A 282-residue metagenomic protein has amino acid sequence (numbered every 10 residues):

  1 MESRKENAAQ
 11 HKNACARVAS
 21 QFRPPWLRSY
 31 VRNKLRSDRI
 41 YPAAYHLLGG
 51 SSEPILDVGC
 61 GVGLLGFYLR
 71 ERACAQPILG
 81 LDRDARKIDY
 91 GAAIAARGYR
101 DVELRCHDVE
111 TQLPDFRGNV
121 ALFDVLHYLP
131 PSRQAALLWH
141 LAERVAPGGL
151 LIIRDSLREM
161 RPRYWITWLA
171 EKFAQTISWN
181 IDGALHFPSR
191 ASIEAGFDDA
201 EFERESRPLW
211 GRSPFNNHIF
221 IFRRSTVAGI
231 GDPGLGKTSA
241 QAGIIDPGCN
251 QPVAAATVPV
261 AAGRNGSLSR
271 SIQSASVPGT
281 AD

Functional and structural regions predicted by a protein language model:
M1-P25: N-terminal, positively charged/glycine-rich alpha-helical extensions of SAM-dependent methyltransferases
A19-D38: Class I SAM-dependent methyltransferase Rossmann-like catalytic core, especially the SAM/SAH-binding loop
K34-S51: Conserved alpha-helix/loop element of class I SAM-dependent methyltransferases that forms part of the SAM/SAH-binding
S52-G61: Conserved class I S-adenosyl-L-methionine
L64, Y68-V109: Class I SAM-dependent methyltransferase SAM/SAH-binding core
A121: A conserved beta-strand element that flanks and buttresses the S-adenosyl-L-methionine
A135-P147: A short glycine-rich, Lys/Arg-flanked "PGG" loop and its adjoining helix->strand segment in the class I
R154-D199, S206-L209: C-terminal alpha-helical "lid/dimerization" subdomain adjacent to the S-adenosyl-L-methionine
